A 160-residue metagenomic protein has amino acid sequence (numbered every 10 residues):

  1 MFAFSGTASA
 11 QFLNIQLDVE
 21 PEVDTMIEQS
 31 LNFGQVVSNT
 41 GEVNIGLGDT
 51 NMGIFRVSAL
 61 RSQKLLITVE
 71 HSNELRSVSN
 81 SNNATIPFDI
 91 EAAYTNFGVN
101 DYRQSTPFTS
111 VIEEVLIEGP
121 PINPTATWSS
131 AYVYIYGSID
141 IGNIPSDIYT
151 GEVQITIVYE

Functional and structural regions predicted by a protein language model:
A3-S5: N-terminal signal peptide c-region/cleavage motif recognized by signal peptidases
A8-A84, G119-E160: N-terminal small/polar-rich segments of proteins
D24-I27, I86-A92, T109-E113: Generic structural motif
S77-G98: Acidic, negatively charged sequence tracts
N96-A126: Extended, solvent-exposed segments with strong compositional bias
